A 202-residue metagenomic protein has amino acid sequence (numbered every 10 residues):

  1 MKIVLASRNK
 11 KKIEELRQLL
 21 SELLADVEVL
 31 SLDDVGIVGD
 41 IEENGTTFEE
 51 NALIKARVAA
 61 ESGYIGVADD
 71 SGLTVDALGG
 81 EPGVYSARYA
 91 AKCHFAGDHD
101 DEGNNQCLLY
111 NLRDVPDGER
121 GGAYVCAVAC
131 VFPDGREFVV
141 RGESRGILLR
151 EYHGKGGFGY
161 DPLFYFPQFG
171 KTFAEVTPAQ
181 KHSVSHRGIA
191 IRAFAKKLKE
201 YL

Functional and structural regions predicted by a protein language model:
K2-V4, K10-L202: Anionic-ligand binding patches
